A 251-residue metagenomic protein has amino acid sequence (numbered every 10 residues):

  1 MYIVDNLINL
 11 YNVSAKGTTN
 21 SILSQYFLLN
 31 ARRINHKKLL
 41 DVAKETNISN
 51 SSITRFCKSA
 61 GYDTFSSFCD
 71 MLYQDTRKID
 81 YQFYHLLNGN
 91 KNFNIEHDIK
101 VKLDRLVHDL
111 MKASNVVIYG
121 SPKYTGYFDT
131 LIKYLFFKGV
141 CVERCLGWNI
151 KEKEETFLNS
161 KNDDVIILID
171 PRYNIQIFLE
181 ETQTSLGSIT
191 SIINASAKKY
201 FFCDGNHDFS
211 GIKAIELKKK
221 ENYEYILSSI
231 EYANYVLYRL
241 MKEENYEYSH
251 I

Functional and structural regions predicted by a protein language model:
Y2-L7, N12-Q25, L29-H36, K44-R105: HTH-adjacent hinge/linker in prokaryotic transcriptional regulators
S24, T54, M111, N234-Y238: Predominant activation on well-ordered alpha-helical scaffold segments within soluble catalytic domains
E96-A195, N206-D208: Mid-protein regulatory/catalytic core that forms ligand/cofactor-binding pockets and protein-protein interaction
V165, K198, K213-I215: Well-ordered beta-strand positions
K199-D204: Short beta-strand elements of ligand-binding domains
G205-I251: Short alpha-helices
